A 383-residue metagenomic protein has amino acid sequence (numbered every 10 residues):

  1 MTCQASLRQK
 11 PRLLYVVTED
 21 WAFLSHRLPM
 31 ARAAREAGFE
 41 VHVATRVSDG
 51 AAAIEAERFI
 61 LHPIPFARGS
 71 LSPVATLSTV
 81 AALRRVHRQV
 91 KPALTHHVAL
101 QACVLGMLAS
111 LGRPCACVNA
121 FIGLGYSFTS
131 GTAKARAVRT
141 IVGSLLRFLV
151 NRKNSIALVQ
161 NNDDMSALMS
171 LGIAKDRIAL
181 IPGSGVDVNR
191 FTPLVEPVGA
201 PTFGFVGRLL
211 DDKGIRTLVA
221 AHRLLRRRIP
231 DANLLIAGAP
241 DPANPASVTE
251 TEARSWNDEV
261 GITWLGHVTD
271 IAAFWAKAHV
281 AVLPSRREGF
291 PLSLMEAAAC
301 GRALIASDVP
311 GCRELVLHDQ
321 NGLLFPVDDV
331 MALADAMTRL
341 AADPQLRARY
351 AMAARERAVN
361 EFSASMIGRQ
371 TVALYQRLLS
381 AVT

Functional and structural regions predicted by a protein language model:
A51-E55, R228, N233-G261, L265 (+1 more regions): Short, structured helix-loop element that forms part of the nucleotide-activated donor/catalytic region
H62, G143-P193, T202-F205: Donor nucleotide-sugar binding/catalytic pocket of nucleotide-sugar-dependent glycosyltransferases
H97-C103, F121: Short His-centered aromatic/hydrophobic patch
V195-K213, L218-R223, L235: Conserved donor-binding/catalytic core segment of Leloir-type glycosyltransferases
H267, R286: Aromatic "clamp/platform" in nucleotide-sugar-dependent glycosyltransferases that forms part of the donor/acceptor
A303-A306, V316: Short hydrophobic beta-strand element within catalytic cores of glycosyltransferases and related nucleotide-activated
H318-D319, L323-V330, R339-P344: Conserved acidic donor-binding segment of nucleotide-sugar-dependent glycosyltransferases
A332, R339, L346-E361, I367-A373: A short, well-ordered alpha-helix in the C-terminal region of glycosyltransferases
